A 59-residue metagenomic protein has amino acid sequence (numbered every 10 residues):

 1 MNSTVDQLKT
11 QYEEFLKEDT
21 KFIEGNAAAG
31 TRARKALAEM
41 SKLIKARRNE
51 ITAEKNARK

Functional and structural regions predicted by a protein language model:
N2-K17, I23-E24, L37-L43, N49-K59: N-terminal intrinsically disordered, cationic/polar leader segments that include organellar targeting peptides
G30-K35: Short, charged, amphipathic alpha-helical segments
